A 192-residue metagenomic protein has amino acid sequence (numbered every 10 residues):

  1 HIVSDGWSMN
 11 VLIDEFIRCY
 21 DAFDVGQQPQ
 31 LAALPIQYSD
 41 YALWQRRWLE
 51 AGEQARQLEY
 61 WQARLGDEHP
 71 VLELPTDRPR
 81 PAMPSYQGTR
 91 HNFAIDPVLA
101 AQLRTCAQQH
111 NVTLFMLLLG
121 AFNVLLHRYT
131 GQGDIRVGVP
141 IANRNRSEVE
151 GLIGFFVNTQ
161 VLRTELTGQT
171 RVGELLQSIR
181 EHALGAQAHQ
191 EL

Functional and structural regions predicted by a protein language model:
I2-Y38: Active-site-proximal acidic secondary-structure segment that organizes catalysis
D14, R18, L34-T89: Short amphipathic alpha-helices and their capping loops
D14, R18, L43, R56-A63 (+4 more regions): Generic recognition of well-ordered alpha-helical segments within structured catalytic/regulatory domains
F16-Q27, L49-G52, L65, H69 (+4 more regions): A generic secondary-structure signal for well-formed alpha-helical elements
Q62-H69, Q108, F156-L192: Helical lid/core segments from catalytic subdomains that handle acyl or acyl-like groups
L72-P75, C106-G151, E165, Q187-E191: Hydrophobic "lid/gating" helix adjacent to the active-site nucleophile that controls access to an acyl-thioester pocket
Q87-A100: DNA breakage-rejoining catalytic core of tyrosine-based enzymes
